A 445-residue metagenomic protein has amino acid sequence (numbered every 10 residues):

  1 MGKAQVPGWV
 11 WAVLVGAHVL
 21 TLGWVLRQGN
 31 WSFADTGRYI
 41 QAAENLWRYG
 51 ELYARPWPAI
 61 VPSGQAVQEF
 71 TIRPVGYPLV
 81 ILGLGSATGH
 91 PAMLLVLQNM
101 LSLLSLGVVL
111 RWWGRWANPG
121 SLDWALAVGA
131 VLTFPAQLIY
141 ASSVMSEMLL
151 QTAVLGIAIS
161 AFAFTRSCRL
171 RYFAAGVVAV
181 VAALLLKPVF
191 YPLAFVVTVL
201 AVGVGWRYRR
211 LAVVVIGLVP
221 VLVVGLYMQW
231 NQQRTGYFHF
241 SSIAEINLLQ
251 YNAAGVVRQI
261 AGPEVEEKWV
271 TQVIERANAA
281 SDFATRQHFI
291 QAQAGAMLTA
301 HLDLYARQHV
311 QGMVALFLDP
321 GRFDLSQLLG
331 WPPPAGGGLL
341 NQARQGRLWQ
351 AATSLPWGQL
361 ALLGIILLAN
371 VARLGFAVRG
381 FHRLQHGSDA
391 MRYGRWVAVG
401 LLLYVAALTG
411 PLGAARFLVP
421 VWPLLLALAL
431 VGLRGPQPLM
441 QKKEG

Functional and structural regions predicted by a protein language model:
A34, L94-L101, G129-G156, A161 (+3 more regions): Multi-pass, polyprenyl lipid-linked donor-dependent membrane glycosyltransferases
R38-E69, G76-L79, V257-E267: Extracytosolic helix-loop segments that constitute the early lumenal/periplasmic catalytic or substrate-binding loops
T71, V75-L82, S86-G107, A125 (+3 more regions): Loop-to-helix entry region of an early transmembrane alpha helix in multi-pass inner-membrane enzymes
A92-M93, Q98, Q311-A398: Membrane-interface anchor segments at the N-terminal boundary of transmembrane helices in multi-pass membrane enzymes
V109-T133, Q151-T152, R166, R171-A174 (+1 more regions): Transmembrane-helix signature of polytopic, membrane-embedded enzymes that assemble or transfer cell-envelope glycans
A117, I157-A175, A183, V202 (+2 more regions): Membrane-interface transmembrane helices that cradle and orient dolichyl/undecaprenyl
V128, Y172-K187, T198-V199, V219-M228: Membrane-interface alpha helices of multi-pass inner-membrane proteins
Y237-L340: Membrane-proximal stem/loop segments at transmembrane-domain junctions that anchor or position
